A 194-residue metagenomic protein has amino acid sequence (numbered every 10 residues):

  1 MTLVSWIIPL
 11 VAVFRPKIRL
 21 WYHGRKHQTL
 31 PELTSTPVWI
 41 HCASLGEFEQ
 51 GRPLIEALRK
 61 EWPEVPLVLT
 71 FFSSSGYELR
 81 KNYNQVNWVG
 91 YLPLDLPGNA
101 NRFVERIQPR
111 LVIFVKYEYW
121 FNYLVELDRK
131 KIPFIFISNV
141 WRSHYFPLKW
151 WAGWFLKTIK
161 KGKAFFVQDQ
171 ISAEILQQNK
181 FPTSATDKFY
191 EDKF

Functional and structural regions predicted by a protein language model:
M1-R25: A transmembrane-helix-recognition feature enriched in membrane-embedded lipid enzymes and envelope glyco-/phospholipid
K17-G24, P31-F194: Active-site and donor-binding regions of nucleotide-sugar-utilizing enzymes
